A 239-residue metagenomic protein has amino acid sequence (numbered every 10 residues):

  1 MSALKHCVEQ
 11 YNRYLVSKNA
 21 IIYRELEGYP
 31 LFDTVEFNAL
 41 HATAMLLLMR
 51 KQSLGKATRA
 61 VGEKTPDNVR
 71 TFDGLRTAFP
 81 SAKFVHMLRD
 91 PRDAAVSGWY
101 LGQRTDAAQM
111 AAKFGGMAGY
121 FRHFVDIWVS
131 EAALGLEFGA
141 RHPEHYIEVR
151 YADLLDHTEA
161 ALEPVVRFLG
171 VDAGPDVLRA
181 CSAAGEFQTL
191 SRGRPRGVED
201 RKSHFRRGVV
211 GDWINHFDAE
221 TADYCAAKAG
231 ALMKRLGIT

Functional and structural regions predicted by a protein language model:
M1-K64, N68-V69, R104-M117, R206 (+1 more regions): PAPS-dependent sulfation machinery
F37-A44, K64-D67, G116, Y120-E131 (+3 more regions): Soluble or luminal CAZymes and related metallo-dependent hydrolases
L46, F72, A132-L136: Generic structural signal for well-ordered alpha-helices, preferentially at hydrophobic/aromatic core positions
S53, R76, G139-A140: N-terminal cationic-hydrophobic initiation segments that often serve targeting/anchoring roles
R59-E63, L136, R141-L169, D212-H216: Phosphate-binding beta-loop-alpha motif at adenosine-nucleotide cofactor sites
K64-T65, L75-Y100, C225: Conserved phosphate-donor/acceptor-positioning beta-strand/loop module used by diverse small-molecule
V69-T71, R92-S97, L155-T158: Short catalytic/ligand-binding loop motif for oxyanion handling, primarily in non-cytosolic enzymes, centered on
W99-Q103, A108-Q109, R122, V129-A140 (+1 more regions): PAPS-dependent sulfotransferases, especially Golgi type II membrane carbohydrate sulfotransferases
